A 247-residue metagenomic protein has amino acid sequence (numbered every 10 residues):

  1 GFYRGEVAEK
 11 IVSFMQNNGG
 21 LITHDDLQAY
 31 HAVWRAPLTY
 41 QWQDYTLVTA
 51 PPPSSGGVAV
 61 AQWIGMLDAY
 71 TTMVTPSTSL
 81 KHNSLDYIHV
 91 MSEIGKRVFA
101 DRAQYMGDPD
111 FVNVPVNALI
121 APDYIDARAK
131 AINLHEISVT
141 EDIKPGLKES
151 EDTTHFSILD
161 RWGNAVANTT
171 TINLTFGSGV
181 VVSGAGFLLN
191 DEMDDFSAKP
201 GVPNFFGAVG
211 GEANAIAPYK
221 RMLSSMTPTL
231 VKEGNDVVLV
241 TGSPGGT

Functional and structural regions predicted by a protein language model:
G1, T46-P51, K81-L85, G95 (+2 more regions): Second-shell loop/turn segments in exported
G1-S54, N133-K148, F156-D160: Accessory "access/gating" subregions that flank catalytic or transport cores
A8, T72-I172, G184-A185, E192 (+1 more regions): Internal maturation/activation junctions in enzymes
L21-T23, A165-G234, L239: Active-site rim segments in enzyme catalytic domains, especially the processed small/beta chain of N-terminal
W34, S150-T153, T175, S224-M226: Short, small/polar residue-rich loop motifs at catalytic or cofactor-binding pockets
V48-G57, T154-S157, A167-V180, S243-T247: Glycine-rich phosphate/pyrophosphate-binding beta-alpha loops
T49-P76, P218-T247: N-terminal accessory/precursor segments of enzymes
